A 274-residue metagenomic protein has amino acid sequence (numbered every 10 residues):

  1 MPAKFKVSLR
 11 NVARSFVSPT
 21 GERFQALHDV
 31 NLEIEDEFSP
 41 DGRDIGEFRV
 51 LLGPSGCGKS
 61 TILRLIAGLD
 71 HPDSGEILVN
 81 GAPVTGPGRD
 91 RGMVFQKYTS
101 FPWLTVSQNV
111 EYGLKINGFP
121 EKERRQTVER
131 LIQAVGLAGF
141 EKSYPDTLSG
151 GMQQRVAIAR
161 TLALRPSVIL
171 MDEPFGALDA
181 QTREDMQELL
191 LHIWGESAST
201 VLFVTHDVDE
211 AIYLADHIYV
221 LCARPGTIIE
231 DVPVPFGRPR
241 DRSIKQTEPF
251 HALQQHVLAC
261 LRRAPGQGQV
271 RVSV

Functional and structural regions predicted by a protein language model:
A67: Helix-to-loop junction immediately C-terminal to a conserved catalytic motif
G75-G86: Conserved ABC transporter NBD signature motif
P87, S107, Q133, E141-Y144: Signature (C-motif/LSGGQ) region and adjacent switch/coupling loops of ABC-type ATPase nucleotide-binding domains
L104-Y112: Short coil-to-helix segment of the ABC ATPase nucleotide-binding domain corresponding to the Q-loop/switch region
E111, K115, P120-F140, H192: Conserved ABC ATPase "signature" region
S143-D146, L164: Conserved signature/switch motifs of ABC ATPase nucleotide-binding domains
I158: Hydrophobic anchor residue at the start of the ABC signature
I169-D172: Catalytic Walker B motif of ABC-type/P-loop ATPase nucleotide-binding domains
